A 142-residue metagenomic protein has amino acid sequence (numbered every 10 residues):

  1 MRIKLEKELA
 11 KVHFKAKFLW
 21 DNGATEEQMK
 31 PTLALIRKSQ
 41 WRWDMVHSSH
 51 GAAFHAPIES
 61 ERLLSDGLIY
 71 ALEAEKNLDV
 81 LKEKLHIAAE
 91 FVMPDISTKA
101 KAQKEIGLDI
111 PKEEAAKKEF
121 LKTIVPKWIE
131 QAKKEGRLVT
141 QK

Functional and structural regions predicted by a protein language model:
M1-E114, K118-F120, I124-K127, A132: Primarily the internal scaffold of c-type cytochrome electron-transfer domains, especially repeated/multiheme c-type
K134-K142: Extended, compositionally biased alpha-helical segments that mediate assembly or anchoring
